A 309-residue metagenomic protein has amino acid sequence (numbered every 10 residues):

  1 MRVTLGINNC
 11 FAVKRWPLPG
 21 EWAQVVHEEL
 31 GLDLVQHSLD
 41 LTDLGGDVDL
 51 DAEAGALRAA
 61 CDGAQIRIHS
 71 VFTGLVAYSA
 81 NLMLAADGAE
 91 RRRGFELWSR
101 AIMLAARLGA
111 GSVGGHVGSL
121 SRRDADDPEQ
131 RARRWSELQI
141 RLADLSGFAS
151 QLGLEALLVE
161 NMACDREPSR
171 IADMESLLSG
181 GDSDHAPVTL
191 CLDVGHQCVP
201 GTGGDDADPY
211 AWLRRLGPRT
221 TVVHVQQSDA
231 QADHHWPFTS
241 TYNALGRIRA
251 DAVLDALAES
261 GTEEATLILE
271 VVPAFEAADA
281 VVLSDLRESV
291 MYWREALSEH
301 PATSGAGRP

Functional and structural regions predicted by a protein language model:
M1-A110, H185-T189, R287-P309: N-terminal pre-domain/capping segments
M1-G6, W16-G20, Q24-L30, G109 (+2 more regions): Histidine-acidic metal/acid-base catalytic patches
N8-A12, S38-T42, T73-V76, G118-L120 (+4 more regions): Active-site beta-loop-alpha junctions enriched in small/polar residues
V26-G31, A52, T73-L75, H116-G118 (+3 more regions): Short hydrophobic/aromatic-rich motifs at helix boundaries and adjacent loops
Q36, S70-F72, G114, L158 (+3 more regions): Conserved beta-strand positions in the central sheet of alpha/beta enzyme cores
L44-D51, L75-F95, S119-R133, H234-Y242 (+1 more regions): Surface-exposed, active-site-proximal loop segments in enzymatic domains
D51-A64, L138-F148, A211-R215, A252-L257: Catalytic-core regions built around general acid/base machinery
G63, M83-T189: Active-site acidic/histidine proton-transfer and metal-coordination neighborhood in alpha/beta enzyme cores
